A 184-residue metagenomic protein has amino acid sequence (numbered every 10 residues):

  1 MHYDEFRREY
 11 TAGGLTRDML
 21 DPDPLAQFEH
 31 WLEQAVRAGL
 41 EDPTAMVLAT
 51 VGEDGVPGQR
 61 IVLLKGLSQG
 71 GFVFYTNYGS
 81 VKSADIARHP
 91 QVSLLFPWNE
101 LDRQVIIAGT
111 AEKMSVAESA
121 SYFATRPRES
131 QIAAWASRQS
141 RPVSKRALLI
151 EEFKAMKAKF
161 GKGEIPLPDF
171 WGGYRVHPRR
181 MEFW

Functional and structural regions predicted by a protein language model:
M1-W184: Binding-site signature for planar aromatic cofactors or substrates
